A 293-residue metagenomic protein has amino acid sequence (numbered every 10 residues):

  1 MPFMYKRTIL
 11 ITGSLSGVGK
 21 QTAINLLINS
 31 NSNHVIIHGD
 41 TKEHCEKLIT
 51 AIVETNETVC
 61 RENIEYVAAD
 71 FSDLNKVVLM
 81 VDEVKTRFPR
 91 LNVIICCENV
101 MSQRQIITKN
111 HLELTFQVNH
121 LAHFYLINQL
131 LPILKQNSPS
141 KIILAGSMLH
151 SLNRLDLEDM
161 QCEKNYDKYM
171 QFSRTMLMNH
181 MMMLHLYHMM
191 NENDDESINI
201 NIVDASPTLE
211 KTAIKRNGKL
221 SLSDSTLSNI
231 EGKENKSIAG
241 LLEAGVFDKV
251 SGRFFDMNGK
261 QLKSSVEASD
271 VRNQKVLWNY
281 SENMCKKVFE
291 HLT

Functional and structural regions predicted by a protein language model:
P2-A213, K286-L292: Rossmann-fold NAD(P)H-dependent dehydrogenase/reductase core
V53, K219-L220, V246, K286: A generic structural signal for secondary-structure junctions that act as hinges or helix/strand caps at the edges
I107-T108, R216-K219, S264-E267: Short acidic, glycine/proline-rich loop/turn micro-motifs
L155-M160, N217-L220, F255: Short, flexible, mixed-charge acidic loops at enzyme active sites
D167-S173, S223-S228, S264-S269: Active-site rim elements
K211-L227: A glycine/serine/threonine-rich, flexible loop-to-helix segment that serves as the NAD(P) cofactor-binding "lid"
S225-L262, V271-K275, N279: C-terminal helical subdomain
S265-T293: C-terminal amphipathic/interface module of NAD(P)-dependent oxidoreductases and related NAD-binding regulators
